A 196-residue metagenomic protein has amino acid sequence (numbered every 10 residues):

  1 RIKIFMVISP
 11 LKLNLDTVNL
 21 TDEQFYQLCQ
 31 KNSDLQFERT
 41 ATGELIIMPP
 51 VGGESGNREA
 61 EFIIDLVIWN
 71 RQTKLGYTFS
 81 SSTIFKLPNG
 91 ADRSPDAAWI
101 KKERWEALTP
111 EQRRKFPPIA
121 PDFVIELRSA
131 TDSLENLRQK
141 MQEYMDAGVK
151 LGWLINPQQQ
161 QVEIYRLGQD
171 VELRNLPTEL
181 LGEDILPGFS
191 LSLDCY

Functional and structural regions predicted by a protein language model:
I2-Y196: Gly/Pro/Ser/Thr-rich low-complexity, intrinsically disordered segments predominantly at protein N-termini
